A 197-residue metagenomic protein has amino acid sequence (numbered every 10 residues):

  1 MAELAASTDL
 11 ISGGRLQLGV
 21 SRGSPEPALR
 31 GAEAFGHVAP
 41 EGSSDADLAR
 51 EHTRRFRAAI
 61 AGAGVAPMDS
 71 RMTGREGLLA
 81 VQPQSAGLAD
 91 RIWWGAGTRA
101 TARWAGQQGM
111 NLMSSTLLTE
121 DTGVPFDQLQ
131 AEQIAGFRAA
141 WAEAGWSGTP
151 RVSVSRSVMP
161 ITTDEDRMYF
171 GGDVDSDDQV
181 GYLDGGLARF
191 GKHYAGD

Functional and structural regions predicted by a protein language model:
M1-A6, A102, I161-T162: Catalytic cores of alpha/beta
M1-V65, L118-E120: Flexible, glycine-rich active-site loops centered on histidine and acidic residues that chelate a metal or position
A5, D9-R15, G106-G109, R138-S147: Acidic (Asp/Glu)-rich catalytic clusters
L16-V20, R91-A96, M110-S115, P150-R156: Hydrophobic faces of well-ordered beta-strands that scaffold small-molecule active sites in alpha/beta enzyme cores
R22-S24, A96-A100, L117-D121, R156-T162: Glycine-rich beta-alpha junction loops
A39-V81, T122-D197: An alpha-helical appendage that flanks or caps ligand/catalytic pockets
A86-A96, R189-D197: Active-site mouth loops of central-metabolism enzymes
A100-D127: A conserved active-site cap/scaffold subdomain adjacent to cofactor or substrate pockets
